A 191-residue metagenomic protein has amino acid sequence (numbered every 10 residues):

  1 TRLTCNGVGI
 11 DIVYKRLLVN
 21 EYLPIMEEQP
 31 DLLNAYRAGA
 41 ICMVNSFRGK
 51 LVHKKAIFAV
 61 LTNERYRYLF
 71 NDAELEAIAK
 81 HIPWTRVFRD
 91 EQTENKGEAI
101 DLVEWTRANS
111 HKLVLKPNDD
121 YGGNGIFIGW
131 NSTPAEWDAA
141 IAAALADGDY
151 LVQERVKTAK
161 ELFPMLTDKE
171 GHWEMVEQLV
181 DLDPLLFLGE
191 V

Functional and structural regions predicted by a protein language model:
T1-V191: Domain-scale recognition of functional cores that engage charged ligands
